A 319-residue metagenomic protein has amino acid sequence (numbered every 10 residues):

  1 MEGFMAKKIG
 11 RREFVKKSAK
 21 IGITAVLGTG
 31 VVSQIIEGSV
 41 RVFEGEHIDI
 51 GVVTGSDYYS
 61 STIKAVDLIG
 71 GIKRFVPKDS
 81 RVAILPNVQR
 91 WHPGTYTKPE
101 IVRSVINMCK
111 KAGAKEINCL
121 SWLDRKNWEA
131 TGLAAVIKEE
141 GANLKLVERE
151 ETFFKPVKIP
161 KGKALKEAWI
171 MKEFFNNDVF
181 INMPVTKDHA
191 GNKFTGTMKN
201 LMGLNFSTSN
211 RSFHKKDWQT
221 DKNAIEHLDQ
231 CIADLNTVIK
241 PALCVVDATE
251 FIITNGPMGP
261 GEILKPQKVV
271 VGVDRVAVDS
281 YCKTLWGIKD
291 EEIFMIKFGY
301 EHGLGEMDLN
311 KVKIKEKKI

Functional and structural regions predicted by a protein language model:
E2-I319: N-terminal and secondary-structure boundary signal
